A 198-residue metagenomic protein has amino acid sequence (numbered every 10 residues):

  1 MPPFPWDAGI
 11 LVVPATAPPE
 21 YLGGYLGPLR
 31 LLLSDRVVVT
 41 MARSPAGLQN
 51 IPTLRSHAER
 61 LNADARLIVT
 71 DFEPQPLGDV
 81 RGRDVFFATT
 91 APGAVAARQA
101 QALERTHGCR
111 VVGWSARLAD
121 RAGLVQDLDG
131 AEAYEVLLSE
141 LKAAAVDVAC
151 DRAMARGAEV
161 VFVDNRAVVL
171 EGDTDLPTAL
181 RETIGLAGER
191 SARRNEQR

Functional and structural regions predicted by a protein language model:
M1-G78, G123-D129, A145-A179: Conserved catalytic-core segment of NTP-binding enzymes
V13, T40-M41, F87-T90, W114 (+1 more regions): Thr-Gly-centered strand-to-loop micro-motif
P18-P19, G93-V95: Short, acidic Gly/Pro/Ser/Thr-rich loop/turn segments
G47, P92, K142: Charged, low-complexity surface patches
L54, Q99-A100: Generic structural signal for hydrophobic residues
T70-A94, A100: Basic- and aromatic-lined ligand-binding clefts that recognize polyanionic substrates
D84-P92, V136-L138, A179-R198: A polyampholytic, Gly/Pro-enriched intrinsically disordered region
A100-M154: A C-terminal functional module that forms or caps the active site or interfaces directly with catalytic machinery
